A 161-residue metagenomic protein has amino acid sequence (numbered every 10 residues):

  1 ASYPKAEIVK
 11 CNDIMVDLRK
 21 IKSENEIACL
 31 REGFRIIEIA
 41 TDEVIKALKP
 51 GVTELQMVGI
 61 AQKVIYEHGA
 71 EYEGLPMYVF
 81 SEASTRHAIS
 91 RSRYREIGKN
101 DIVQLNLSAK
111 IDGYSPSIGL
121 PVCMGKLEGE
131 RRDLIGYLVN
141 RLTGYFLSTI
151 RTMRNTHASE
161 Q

Functional and structural regions predicted by a protein language model:
A1-Q161: Active-site neighborhoods and metal-handling regions in enzymes and metal-associated proteins
